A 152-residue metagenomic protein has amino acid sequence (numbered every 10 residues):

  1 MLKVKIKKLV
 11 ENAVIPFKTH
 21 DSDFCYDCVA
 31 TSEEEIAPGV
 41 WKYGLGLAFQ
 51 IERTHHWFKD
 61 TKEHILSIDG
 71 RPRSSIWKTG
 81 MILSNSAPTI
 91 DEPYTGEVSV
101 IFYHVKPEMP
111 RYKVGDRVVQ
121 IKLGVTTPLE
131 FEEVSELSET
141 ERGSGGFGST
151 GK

Functional and structural regions predicted by a protein language model:
M1-K152: DUTPase catalytic domain/fold
